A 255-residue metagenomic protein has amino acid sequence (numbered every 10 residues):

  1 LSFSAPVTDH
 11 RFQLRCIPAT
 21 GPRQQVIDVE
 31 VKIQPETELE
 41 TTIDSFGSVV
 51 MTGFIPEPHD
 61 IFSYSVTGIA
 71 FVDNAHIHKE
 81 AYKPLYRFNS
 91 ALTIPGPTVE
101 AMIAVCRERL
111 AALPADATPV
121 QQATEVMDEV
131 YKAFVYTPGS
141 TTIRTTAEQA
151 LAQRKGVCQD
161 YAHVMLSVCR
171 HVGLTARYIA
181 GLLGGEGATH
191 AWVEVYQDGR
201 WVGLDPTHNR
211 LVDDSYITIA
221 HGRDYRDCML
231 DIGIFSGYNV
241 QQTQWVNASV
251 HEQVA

Functional and structural regions predicted by a protein language model:
L1-D73: Intrinsically disordered, low-complexity N-terminal segments that are enriched in acidic
L1-F3, A111-A115, R200: A generic structural motif
I33-P35, E57, I94, Y136-P138 (+5 more regions): Generic structural "secondary-structure junction" signal
P35-T41, R87-A91, L211-I219: Short, surface-exposed linear segments at secondary-structure transitions and domain or protein termini
F46, V50, R87, T146 (+2 more regions): Residue-level signal for pocket-adjacent positions within structured domains
Y64-S65, V72-N74, Y82-G156, V164 (+2 more regions): Secondary-structure boundary elements
D128, D160-G237, T243: Hydrophobic/aromatic-rich core segments of domains that either
